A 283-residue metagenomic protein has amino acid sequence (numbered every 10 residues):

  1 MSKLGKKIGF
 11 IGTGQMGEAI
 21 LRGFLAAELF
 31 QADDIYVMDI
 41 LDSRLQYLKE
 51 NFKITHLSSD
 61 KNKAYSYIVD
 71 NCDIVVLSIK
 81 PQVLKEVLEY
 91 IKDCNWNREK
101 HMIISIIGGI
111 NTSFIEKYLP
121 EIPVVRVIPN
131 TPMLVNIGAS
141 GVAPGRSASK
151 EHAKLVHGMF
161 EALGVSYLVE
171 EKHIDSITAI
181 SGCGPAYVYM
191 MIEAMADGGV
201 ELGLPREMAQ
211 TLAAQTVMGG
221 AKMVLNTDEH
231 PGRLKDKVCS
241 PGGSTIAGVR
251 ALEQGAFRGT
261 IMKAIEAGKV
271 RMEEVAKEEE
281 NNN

Functional and structural regions predicted by a protein language model:
M1-D70, V200-E201: NAD(P)+-binding Rossmann beta1-loop-alpha1 motif at the extreme N-terminus of oxidoreductases
S2, A214-N283: NAD(P)-dependent Rossmann-like dehydrogenase/reductase catalytic/cofactor-binding core
Q31-I35, R98-K100, E207: Short acidic capping loops at alpha-helix termini that bridge into adjacent secondary structure
I35, L45, I68, P205-L212 (+2 more regions): Small-residue helix-packing motif on alpha-helices
L41-R44, V83, M195: Conserved short alpha-helix immediately C-terminal to the canonical SAM/SAH-binding motif I of Rossmann-like
F52, A64-V142: Rossmann-like NAD(P)(H) cofactor-binding subdomain of soluble oxidoreductases
F114, Y118-P123, A139-I177, Y189-N226 (+1 more regions): Internal alpha-helical scaffold of NAD(P)-dependent oxidoreductase catalytic cores
